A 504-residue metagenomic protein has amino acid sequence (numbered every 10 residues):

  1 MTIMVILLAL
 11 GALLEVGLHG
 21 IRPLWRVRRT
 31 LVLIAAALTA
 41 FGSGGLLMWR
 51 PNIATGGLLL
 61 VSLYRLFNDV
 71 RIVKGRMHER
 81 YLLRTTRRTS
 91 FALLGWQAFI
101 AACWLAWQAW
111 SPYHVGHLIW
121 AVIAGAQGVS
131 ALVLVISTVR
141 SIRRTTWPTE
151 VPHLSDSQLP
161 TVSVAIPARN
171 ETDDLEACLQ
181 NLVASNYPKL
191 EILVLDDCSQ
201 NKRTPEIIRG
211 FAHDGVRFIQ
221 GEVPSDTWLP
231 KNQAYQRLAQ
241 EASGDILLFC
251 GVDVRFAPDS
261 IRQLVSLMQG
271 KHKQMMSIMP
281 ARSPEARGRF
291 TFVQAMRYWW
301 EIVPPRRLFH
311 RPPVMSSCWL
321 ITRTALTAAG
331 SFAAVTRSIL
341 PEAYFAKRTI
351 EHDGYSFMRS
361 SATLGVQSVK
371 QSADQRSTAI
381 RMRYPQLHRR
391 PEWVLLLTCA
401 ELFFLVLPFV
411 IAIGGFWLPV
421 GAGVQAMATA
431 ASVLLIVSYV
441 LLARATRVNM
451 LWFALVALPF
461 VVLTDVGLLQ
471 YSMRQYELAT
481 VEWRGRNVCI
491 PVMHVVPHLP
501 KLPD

Functional and structural regions predicted by a protein language model:
M1-S155, I302, D465: N-terminal membrane-anchoring/stem segments of glycan-assembly enzymes
H19-V32, G42-T55, N68, W104-G125 (+1 more regions): Membrane-embedded multi-pass helical conduit in multi-pass membrane proteins, especially envelope-biosynthetic
R76-L82, V115, I119-V122, L132-K189 (+5 more regions): N-terminal signal-anchor transmembrane helix
K189-S199, I219-G221: Short beta-strand/loop segment that forms part of the nucleotide-sugar
K202-R203, V252-L267: Acidic donor-binding/catalytic loop of UDP-sugar-dependent glycosyltransferases, especially processive GT2
F218-Q240, L264-A329, A333, R383 (+2 more regions): Long helical/loop segments within the catalytic core of UDP-sugar-dependent glycosyltransferases, especially the large
M268-W299, T327, F332-V394, V488-V496: Catalytic donor/gating beta->alpha subdomain of glycosyltransferases that bind UDP-sugars
